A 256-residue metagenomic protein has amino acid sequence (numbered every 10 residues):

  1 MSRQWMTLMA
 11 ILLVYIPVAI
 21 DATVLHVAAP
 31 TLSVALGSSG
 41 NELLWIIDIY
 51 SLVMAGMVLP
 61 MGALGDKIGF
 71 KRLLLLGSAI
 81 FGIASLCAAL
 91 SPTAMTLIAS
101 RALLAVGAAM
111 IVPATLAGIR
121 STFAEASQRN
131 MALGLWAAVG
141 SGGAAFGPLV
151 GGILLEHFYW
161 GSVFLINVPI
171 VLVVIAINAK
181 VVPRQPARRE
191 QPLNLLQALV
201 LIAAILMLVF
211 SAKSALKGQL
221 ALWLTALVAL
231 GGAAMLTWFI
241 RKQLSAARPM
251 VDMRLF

Functional and structural regions predicted by a protein language model:
M1-L12, A94, N194-L199, A203 (+1 more regions): Primarily residues marking transmembrane-helix entry/exit sites
R3-S51, I111-V112, L116: Extracytoplasmic
L13, P17, V24-A29, V58 (+10 more regions): Hydrophobic residues within membrane-embedded alpha-helical segments of Major Facilitator Superfamily
V14-A28, V53, F70, V163 (+3 more regions): Short helix-kink/termination motifs in transmembrane helices of multi-pass secondary transporters
T23, M54-L59, A144-A145: Residue-level signature of mid-helix packing/kink "hotspots" within the transmembrane helices of 12-pass Major
P30, G62-A63, L116, G151-G152 (+1 more regions): Small-residue-mediated transmembrane helix hinge/kink sites in multi-pass secondary transporters
D66, F70-L196: Helix-loop-helix hairpins in multi-pass membrane proteins, especially solute transporters
E156-L255: Hydrophobic transmembrane-helix bundles of small-molecule transporters
